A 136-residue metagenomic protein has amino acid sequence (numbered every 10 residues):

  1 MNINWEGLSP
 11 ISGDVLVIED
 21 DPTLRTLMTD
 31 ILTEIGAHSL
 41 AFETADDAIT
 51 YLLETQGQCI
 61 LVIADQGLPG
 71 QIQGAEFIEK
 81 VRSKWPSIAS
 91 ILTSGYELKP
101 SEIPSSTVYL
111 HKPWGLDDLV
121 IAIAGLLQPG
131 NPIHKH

Functional and structural regions predicted by a protein language model:
M1-L16, P22-T23, T29, I35 (+7 more regions): Non-catalytic signal-transmission and effector/linker regions of two-component phosphorelay proteins
A41-L61: Acidic, metal-coordinating helix/loop segments flanking the phosphotransfer/catalytic sites of two-component signaling
A48, K99, L116: Flexible, glycine-rich phosphate/dinucleotide-binding loops and adjacent beta-alpha linkers at cofactor/substrate
C59, I63-E79: Conserved phosphotransfer microenvironments
T93-S94: Hydrophobic/aromatic residues positioned on beta-strands within the core alpha/beta folds
L98-S106: Short loop/helix-cap segments at secondary-structure boundaries that form the rim of catalytic
